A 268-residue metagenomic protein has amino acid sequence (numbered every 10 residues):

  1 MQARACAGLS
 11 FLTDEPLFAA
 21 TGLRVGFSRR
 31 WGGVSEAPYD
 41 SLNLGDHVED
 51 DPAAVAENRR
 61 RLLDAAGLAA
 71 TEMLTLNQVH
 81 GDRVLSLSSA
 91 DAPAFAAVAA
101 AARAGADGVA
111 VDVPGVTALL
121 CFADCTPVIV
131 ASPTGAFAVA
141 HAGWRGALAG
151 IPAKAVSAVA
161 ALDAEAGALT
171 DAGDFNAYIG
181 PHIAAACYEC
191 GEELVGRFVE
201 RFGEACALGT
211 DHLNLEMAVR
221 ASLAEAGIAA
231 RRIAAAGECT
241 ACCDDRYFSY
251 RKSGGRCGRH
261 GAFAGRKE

Functional and structural regions predicted by a protein language model:
M1-E268: Active-site microenvironment for binding and transforming phosphate-containing groups
